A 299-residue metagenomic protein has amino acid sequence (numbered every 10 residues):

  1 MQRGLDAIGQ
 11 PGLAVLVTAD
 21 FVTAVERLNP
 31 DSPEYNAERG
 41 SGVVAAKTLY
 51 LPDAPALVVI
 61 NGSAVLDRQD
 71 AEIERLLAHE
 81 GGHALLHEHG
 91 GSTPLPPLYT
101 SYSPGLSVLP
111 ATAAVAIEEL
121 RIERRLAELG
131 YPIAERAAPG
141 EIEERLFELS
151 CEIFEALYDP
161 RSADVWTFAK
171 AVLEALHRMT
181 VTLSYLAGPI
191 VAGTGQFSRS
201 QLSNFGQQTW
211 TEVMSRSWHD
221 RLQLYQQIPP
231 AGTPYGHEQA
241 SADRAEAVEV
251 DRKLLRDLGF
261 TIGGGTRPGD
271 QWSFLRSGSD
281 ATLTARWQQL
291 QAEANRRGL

Functional and structural regions predicted by a protein language model:
M1-L16: Zn2+-dependent metallopeptidase catalytic core
Q10-A14, G90-S92, G265-T266: Short glycine-rich, low-complexity/disordered patches
V17-G42, I262-T266, G278: Amphipathic, interaction-prone secondary-structure segments
P30-L77, G81-E88, S273, D280-L290 (+1 more regions): Active-site scaffold of zinc-dependent metalloenzymes
A71-E72, L86-I117: Post-HEXXH active-site segment of zinc metalloproteases
A111-G130: An active-site-proximal "capping" alpha-helix that borders the catalytic cofactor pocket
R124-I153: Short helix/loop segments within enzyme catalytic domains that coordinate or immediately flank catalytic cofactors
R145-L299: Pan-zinc metallopeptidase signature
